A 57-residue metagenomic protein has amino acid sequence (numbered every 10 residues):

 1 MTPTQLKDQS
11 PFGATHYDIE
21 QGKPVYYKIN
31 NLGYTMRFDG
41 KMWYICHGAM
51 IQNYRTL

Functional and structural regions predicted by a protein language model:
M1-L57: Structural boundary micro-motifs
